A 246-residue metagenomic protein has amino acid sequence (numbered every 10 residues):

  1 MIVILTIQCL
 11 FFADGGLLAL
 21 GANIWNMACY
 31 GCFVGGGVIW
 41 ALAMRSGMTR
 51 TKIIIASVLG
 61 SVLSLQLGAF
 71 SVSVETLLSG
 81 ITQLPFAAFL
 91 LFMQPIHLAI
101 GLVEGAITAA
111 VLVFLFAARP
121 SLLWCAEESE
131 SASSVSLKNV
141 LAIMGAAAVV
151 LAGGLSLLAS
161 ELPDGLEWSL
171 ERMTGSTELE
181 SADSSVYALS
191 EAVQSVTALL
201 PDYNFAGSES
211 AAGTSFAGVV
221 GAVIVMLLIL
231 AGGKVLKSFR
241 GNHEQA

Functional and structural regions predicted by a protein language model:
M1-G36: Alpha-helical membrane segments and adjacent membrane-interface helices in multi-pass membrane proteins
F33-V38, S61-S73, T108-V113, M144-S156 (+1 more regions): Hydrophobic core segments of alpha-helical transmembrane domains in multi-pass membrane transport and ion-translocation
V38-I55, R119-W124: Alpha-helical transmembrane bundle and helix-membrane interface signal in multi-pass integral membrane proteins
M48-A106: Membrane-embedded alpha-helical hairpins and interfacial helices in multi-pass inner-membrane proteins
A88-A146: Alpha-helical transmembrane segments and their cytosolic interface
A118-L122, L230-Q245: Membrane-interface capping segments at transmembrane-helix boundaries
A147-S195: Aromatic-rich transmembrane-lumenal/periplasmic boundary elements in polytopic membrane proteins
E191-L230: Individual transmembrane alpha-helix segments
